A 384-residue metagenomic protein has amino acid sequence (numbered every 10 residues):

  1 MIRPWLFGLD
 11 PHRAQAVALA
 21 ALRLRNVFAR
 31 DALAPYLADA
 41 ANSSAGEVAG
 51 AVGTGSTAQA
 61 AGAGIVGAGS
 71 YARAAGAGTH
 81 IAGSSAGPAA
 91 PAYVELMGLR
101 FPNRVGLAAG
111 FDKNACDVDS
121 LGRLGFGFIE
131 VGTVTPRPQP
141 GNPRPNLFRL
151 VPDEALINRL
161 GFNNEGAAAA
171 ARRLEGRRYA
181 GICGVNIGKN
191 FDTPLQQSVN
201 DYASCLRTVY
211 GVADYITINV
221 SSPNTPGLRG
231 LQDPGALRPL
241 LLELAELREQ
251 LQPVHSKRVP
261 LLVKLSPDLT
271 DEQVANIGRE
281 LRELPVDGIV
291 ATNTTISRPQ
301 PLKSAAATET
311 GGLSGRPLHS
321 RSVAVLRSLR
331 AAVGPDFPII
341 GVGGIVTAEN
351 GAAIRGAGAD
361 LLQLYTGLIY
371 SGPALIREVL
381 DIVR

Functional and structural regions predicted by a protein language model:
D10, L107, I129, A170 (+5 more regions): Conserved, mostly hydrophobic/aromatic
L37, G87, P223-A236, R279-P335 (+1 more regions): Glycine/Thr-rich beta-alpha phosphate-binding loop at enzyme active sites
G98-G106, Y179-N186, Q250-L269, A331-G341: Short beta-strand/loop segments at the ligand-binding rim of alpha/beta enzyme cores
N114-R123, L269-E283, A331, P335 (+1 more regions): Catalytic cores of alpha/beta
G127-Q139, V220-S222, G288-I296, I345 (+1 more regions): Glycine-rich phosphate-binding active-site loops on the catalytic face of alpha/beta enzymes
G132-G181: A gly/proline- and charged-residue-enriched helix-loop-helix capping module
P138-E154, Q300-G311, G367-R384: C-terminal helical cap(s) of enzyme catalytic domains, especially alpha/beta-barrels
N190-A203, G230-L231, A236, L262-E283: Active-site glycine- and acidic-residue-rich loops that bind and position anionic ligands or nucleotide-like cofactors
